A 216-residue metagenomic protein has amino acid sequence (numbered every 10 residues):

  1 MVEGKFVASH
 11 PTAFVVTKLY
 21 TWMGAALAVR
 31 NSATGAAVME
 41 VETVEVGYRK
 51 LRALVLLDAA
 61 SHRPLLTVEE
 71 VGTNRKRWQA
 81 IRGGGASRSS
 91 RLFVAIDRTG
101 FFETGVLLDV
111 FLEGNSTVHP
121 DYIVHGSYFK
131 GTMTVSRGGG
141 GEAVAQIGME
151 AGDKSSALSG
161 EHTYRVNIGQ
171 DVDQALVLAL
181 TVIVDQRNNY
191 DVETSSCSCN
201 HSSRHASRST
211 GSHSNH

Functional and structural regions predicted by a protein language model:
M1-A53, A59-P64, T73-K76, G83-H216: Low-complexity or membrane-interfacial segments used for flexible interactions
